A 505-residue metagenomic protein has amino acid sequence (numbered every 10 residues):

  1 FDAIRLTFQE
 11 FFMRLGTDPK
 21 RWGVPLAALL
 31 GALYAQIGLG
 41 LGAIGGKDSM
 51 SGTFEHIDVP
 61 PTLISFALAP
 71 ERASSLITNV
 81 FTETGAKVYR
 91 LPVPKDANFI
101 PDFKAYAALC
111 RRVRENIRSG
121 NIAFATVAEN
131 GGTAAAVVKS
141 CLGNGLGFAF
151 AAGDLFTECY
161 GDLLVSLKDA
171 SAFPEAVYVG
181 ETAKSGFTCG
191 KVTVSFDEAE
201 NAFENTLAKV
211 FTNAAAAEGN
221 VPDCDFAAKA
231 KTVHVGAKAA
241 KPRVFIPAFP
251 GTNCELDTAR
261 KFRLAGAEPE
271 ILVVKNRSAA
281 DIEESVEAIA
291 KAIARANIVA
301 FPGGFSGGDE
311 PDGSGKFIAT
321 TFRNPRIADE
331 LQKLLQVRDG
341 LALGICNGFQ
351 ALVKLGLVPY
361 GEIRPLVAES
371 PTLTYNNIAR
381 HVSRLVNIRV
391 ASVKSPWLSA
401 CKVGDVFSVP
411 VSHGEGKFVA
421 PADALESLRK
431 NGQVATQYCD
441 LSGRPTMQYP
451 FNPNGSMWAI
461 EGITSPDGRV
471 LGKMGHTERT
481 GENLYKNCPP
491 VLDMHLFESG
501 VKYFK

Functional and structural regions predicted by a protein language model:
F1, F124-S140, G251-E255, G348 (+3 more regions): Conserved phosphate/anionic-ligand binding catalytic regions in large, soluble enzymes, centered on
F1-G52: A glycine-rich phosphate/pyrophosphate-binding beta-strand-loop-alpha-helix module
L6, I44-G46, A67, R90 (+8 more regions): General beta-strand structural signal in soluble alpha/beta enzymes
P25-A27, G42, D48-C159, D169-R243 (+2 more regions): Intein/HINT protein-splicing elements and their conserved insertion hotspots or analogous self-processing inserts
Q36-I37, E55-V59, N79-T84, E115-S119 (+12 more regions): Solvent-exposed alpha-helices and their adjacent loops that cap or buttress functional pockets in soluble metabolic
L164-K168: Short hydrophobic/aromatic beta-strand micro-patches that form the beta-sheet surface supporting nucleotide- or nucleic
K191-I345, F349-Y360, A368, T374-S383 (+3 more regions): N-terminal beta1-alpha1 cap of cysteine-dependent amidohydrolase-like domains
R263, I282-E284, A288, Q332-L335 (+1 more regions): Amide-donor transfer/coupling interface in amidating biosynthetic enzymes
